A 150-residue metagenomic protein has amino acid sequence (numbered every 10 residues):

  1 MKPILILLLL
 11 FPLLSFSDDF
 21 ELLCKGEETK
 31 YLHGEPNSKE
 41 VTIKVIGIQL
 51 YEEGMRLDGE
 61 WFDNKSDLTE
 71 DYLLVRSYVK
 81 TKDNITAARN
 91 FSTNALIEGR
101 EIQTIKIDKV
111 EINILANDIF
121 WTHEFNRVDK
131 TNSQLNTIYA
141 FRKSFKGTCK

Functional and structural regions predicted by a protein language model:
P3-L14: Sec-dependent N-terminal signal peptides
S15-D19: Boundary at the C-terminal end of the N-terminal hydrophobic targeting segment
L23-F62, A95-I112: Short, solvent-exposed loop/hinge segments that bridge or flank secondary-structure elements
G26, I46-Y51, L73-V79, V110 (+2 more regions): Extended low-polarity, hydrophobic cluster-rich segments
G26, M55-G59, D63, V75 (+4 more regions): Short hydrophobic/aromatic-rich beta-strand segments that constitute the beta-sheet cores of beta-sandwich/beta-barrel
G26-L32, D118, R127, C149: Beta-strand elements of well-folded, non-transmembrane domains
F62-N113: Conserved, charge-rich beta-strand/loop surface module that forms ligand/interface-binding patches within domains
H123-K150: Edge beta-strand at a domain terminus
